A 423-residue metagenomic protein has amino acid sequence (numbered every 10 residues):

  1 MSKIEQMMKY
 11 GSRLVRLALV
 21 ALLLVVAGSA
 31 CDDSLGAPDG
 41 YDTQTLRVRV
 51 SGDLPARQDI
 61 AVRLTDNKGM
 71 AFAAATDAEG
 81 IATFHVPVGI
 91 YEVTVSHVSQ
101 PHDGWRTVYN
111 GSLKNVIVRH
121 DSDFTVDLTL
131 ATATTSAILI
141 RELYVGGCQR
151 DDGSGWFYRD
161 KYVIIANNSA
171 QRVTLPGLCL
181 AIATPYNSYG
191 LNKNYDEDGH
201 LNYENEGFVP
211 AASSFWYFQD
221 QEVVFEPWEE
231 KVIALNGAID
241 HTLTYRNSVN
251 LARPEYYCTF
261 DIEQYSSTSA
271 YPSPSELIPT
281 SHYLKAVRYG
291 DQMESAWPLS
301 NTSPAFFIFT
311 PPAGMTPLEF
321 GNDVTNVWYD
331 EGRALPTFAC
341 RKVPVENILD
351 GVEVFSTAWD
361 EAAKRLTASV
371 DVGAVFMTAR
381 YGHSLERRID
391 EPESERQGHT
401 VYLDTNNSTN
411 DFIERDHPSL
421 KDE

Functional and structural regions predicted by a protein language model:
M1-E5, K9, R13-R16, V20-L54 (+1 more regions): Bacterial Sec-dependent N-terminal signal peptides
C31-T43, D53-R57, N67, D77 (+4 more regions): Intrinsically disordered, low-complexity linkers and terminal tails enriched in Ser/Thr/Pro/Gly with interspersed basic
A61-A73: Short amphipathic beta-strand segments in non-cytosolic proteins
T83-E92: Short Pro-Gly-centered beta-turn/loop motif in secreted/extracellular proteins
